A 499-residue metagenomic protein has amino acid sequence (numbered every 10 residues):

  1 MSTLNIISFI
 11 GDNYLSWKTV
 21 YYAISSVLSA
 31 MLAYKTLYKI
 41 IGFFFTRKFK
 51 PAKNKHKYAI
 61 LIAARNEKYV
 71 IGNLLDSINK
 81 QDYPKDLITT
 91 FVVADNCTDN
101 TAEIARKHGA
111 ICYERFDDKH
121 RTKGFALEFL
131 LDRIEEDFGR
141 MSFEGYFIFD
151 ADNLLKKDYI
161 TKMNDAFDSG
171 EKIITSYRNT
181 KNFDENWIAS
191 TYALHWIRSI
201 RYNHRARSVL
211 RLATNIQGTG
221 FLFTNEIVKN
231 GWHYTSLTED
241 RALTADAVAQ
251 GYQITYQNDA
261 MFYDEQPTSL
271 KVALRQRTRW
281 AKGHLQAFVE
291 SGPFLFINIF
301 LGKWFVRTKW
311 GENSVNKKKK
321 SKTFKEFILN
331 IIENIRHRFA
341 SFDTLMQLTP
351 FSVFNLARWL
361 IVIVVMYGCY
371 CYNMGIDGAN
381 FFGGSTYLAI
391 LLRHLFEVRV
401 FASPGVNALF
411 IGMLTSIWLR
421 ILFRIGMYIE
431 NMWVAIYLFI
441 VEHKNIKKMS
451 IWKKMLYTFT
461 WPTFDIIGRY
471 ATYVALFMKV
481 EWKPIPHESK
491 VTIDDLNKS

Functional and structural regions predicted by a protein language model:
I40-R47, P51-H56, I297-F339, Y370-S499: Juxtamembrane C-terminal module of membrane proteins
H56-L61, T89, A242: Cell-envelope/extracellular polymer assembly enzymes that use nucleotide-activated donors
G72, D99-R106, D158: Acidic helix N-cap motif at the loop->helix transition within catalytic regions of sugar-transfer enzymes
D76-L87: Short, acidic, metal-binding catalytic loop of nucleotide-sugar glycosyltransferases
V93-A102, D117-K119, L154: A conserved acidic beta->alpha catalytic loop
F116, R121-G139, K157-L237, V248 (+3 more regions): Long helical/loop segments within the catalytic core of UDP-sugar-dependent glycosyltransferases, especially the large
G139-L154: Short beta-strand-to-loop acidic/aromatic patch adjacent to the donor-nucleotide binding site
R211, T244-Y263: Catalytic donor-sugar/metal-binding loop of nucleotide-sugar-dependent glycosyltransferases
